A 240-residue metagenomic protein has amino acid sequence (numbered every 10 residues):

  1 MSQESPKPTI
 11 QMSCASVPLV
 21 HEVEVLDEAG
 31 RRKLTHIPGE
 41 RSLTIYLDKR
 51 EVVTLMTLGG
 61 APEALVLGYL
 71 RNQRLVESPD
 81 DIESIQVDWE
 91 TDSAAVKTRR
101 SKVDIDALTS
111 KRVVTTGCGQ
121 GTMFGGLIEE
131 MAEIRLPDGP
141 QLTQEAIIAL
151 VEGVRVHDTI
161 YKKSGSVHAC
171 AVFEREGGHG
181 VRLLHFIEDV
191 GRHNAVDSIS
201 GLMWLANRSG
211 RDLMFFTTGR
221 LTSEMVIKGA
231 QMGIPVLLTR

Functional and structural regions predicted by a protein language model:
S2-F186, V190: Intrinsically disordered, low-complexity regions enriched in acidic/Ser/Thr/Pro/Gln residues
R192-R240: Feature captures the catalytic cores and cofactor-binding loops of soluble hydro-lyases/lyases that act on carboxylate
